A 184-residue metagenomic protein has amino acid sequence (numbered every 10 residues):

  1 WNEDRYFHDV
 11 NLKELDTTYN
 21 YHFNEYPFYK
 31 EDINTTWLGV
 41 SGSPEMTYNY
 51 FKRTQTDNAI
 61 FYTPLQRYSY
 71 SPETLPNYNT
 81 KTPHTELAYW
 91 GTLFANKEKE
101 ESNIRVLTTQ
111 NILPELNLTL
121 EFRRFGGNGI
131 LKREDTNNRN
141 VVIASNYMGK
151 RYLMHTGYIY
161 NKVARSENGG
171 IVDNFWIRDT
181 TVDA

Functional and structural regions predicted by a protein language model:
W1-T82: Acidic, small-polar-rich N-terminal luminal/periplasmic segments of exported/outer-membrane proteins
E31-I33, G129-N138, A144-A184: Outer-membrane beta-barrel translocator/channel fold
N58-P64, S71-N77, K81-L107, G129-I130: Short strand-turn segments of transmembrane beta-barrel domains in outer membranes, especially the first one or two
Y78-E86, T119-G126, I177-A184: Flexible, solvent-exposed coil segments and beta strand-coil junctions, predominantly the extracellular/periplasmic
T80, L113, M148-Y152: Outer-membrane beta-barrel channels and translocator barrels
T85, L118, Y152-T156: Transmembrane beta-strands of outer-membrane beta-barrel proteins
L87, V106-Q110, L120, I143-G149: Residues on the lipid-exposed face of transmembrane beta-strands in outer-membrane beta-barrel proteins
L87-G91, F122-R124, T156-Y160: Transmembrane beta-barrel strands of outer-membrane/channel proteins
